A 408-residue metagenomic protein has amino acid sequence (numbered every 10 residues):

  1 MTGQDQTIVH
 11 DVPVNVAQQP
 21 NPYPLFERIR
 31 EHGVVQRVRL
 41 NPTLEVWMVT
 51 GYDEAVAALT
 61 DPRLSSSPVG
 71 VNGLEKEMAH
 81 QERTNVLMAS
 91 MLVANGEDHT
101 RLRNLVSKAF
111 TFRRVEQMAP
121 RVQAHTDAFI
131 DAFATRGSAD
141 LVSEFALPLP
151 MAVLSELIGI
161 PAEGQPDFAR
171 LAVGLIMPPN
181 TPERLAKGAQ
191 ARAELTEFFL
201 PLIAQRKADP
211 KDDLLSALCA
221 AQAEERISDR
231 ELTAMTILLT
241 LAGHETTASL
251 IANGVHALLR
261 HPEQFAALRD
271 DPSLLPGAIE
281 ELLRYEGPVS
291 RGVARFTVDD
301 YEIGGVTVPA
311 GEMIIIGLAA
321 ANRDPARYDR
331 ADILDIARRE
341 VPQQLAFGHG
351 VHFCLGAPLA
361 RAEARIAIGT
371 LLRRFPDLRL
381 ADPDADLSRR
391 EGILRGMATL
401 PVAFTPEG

Functional and structural regions predicted by a protein language model:
M1-G408: Cytochrome P450
